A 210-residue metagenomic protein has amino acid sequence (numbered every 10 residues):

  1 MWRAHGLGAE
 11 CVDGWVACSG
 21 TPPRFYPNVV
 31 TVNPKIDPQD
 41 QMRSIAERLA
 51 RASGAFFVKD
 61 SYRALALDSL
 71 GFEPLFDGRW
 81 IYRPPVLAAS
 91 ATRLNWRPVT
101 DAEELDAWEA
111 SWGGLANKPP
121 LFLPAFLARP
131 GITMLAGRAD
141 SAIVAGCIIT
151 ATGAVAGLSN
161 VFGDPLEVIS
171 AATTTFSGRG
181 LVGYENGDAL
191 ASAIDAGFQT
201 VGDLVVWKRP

Functional and structural regions predicted by a protein language model:
M1-R51, A64, G113-P130: N-terminal charged segments
C11, R24, P74-L75, T152 (+1 more regions): A short, structural micro-pattern
W15, G78, G153-V155: A generic structural signal for beta-strand entry/edge sites
T31-D37, A156, N160-E167: A short, internal acetyl-CoA/4′-phosphopantetheine-binding micro-motif in the GNAT/acyltransferase core
N33-T100, S170-P210: Acyl-donor-binding surface of acyltransferase catalytic domains
D101-S111: A short, well-structured alpha-helix characteristic of acyl/acetyltransferase catalytic modules
P119-F162, G202: A conserved beta-strand-loop-helix scaffold within acyl/acetyltransferase catalytic domains
